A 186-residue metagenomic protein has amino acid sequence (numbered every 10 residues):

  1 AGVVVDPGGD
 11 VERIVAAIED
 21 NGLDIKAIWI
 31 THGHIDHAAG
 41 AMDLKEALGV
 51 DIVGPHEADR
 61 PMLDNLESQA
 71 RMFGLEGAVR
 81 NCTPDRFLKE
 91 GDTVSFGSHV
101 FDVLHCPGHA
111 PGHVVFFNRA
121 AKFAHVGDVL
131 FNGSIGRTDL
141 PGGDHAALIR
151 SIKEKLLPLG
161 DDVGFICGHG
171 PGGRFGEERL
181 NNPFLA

Functional and structural regions predicted by a protein language model:
G2, G9-S95, H99, P183-F184: Active-site HxH/HxHxD metal-binding segment of metal-dependent hydrolases
V3-V5, W29, H125, I166: Residue-level marker for buried hydrophobic side chains located in beta-strands that build the well-ordered beta-sheet
V5-R13, A124, L130-N132: Extended hydrophobic secondary-structure segments
P7, N81, P141-D144: Short, conserved glycine- and acidic-residue-centered signature motifs in active-site or ligand-binding loops
S68-R71, T93, H99-A186: Metallo-beta-lactamase
